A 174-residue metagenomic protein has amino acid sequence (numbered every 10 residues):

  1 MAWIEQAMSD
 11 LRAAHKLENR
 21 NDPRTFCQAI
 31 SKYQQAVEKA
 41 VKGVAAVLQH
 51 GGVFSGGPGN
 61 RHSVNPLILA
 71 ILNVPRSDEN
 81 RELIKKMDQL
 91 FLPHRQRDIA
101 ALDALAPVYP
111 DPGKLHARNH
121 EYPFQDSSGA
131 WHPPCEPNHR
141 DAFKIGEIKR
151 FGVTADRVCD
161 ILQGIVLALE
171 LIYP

Functional and structural regions predicted by a protein language model:
M1-A29, V44-G51, S55-G56: Charged alpha-helical initiation segments
N19, V41, Q125: Residue-level marker of positions within ordered structural domains that often coincide with functionally constrained
Q35-K39: Long, contiguous alpha-helical bundle segments
A45, Q49-P174: Long, charged low-complexity segments
